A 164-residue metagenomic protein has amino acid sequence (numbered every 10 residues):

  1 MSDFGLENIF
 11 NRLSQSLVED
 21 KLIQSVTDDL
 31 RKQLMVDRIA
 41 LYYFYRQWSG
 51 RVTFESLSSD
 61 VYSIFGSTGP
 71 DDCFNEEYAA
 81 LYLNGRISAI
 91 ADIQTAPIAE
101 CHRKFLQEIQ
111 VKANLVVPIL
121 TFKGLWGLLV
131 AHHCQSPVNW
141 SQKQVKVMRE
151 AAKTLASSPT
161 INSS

Functional and structural regions predicted by a protein language model:
M1-K21, K32, I161-S164: Signal-transmission linkers at sensory-effector interfaces
T27-R31, V36-Y45, S49-T53: Short, hydrophobic-rich beta-strand element in sensory/regulatory alpha-beta domains
V36, C101, N114, W126: Short coil/loop residues immediately preceding or within conserved phosphate-binding loops of NTP-utilizing enzyme
W48-F65: Amphipathic coiled-coil signal-relay and dimerization helices
D60-Q107: Regulatory sensory and allosteric helical modules in signal-transduction proteins and certain transcription factors
K112-L120: Short hydrophobic beta-strand micro-motif common in sensory/regulatory domains
I119-C134, S158: Sensory-domain boundary capping and coupling elements
H133-A151, S158-S163: Regulatory loop-to-helix N-cap segments in sensory/regulatory domains that couple ligand/signal detection
